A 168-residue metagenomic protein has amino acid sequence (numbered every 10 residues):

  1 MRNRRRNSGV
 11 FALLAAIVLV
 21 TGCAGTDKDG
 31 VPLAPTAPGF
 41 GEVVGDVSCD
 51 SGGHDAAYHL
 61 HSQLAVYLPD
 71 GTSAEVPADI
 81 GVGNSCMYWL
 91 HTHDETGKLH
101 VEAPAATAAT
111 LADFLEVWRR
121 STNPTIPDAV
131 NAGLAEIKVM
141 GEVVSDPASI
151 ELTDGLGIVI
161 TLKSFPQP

Functional and structural regions predicted by a protein language model:
M1-T21: Sec-dependent bacterial lipoprotein signal peptides
R2, C23-P168: Ubiquitin-like/PB1-type beta-grasp interaction modules and other compact soluble beta-rich domains
